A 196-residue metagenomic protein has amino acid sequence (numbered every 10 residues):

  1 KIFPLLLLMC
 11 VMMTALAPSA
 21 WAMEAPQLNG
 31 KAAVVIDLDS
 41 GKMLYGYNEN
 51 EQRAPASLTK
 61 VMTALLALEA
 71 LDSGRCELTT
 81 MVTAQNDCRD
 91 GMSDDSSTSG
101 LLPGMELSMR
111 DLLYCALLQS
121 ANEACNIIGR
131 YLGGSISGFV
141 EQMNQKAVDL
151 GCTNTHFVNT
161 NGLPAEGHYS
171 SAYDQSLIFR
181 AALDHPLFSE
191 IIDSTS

Functional and structural regions predicted by a protein language model:
I2-W21: Sec-dependent N-terminal signal peptides of Gram-positive bacterial secreted proteins and lipoproteins
A20-Y173, L177, A182-P186: Active-site-adjacent loops and short helices of periplasmic peptidoglycan-processing enzymes
D184-S196: Conserved active-site loop region of the serine DD-peptidase/beta-lactamase
